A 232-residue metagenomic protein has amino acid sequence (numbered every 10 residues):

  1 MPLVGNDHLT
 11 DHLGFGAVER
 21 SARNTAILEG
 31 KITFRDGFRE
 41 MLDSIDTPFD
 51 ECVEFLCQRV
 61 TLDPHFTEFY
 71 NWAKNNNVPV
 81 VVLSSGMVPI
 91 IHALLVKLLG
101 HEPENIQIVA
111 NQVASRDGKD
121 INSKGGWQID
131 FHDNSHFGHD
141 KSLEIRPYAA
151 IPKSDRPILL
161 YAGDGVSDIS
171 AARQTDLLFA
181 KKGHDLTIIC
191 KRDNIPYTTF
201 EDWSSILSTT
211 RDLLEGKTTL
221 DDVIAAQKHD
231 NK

Functional and structural regions predicted by a protein language model:
M1-Q112: Alpha-helical substrate-recognition element adjacent to the catalytic core
E68-N71, N75-P79, G86-K232: C-terminal cap/substrate-recognition subdomain and adjoining C-terminal extension of metal-dependent phosphatase-like
